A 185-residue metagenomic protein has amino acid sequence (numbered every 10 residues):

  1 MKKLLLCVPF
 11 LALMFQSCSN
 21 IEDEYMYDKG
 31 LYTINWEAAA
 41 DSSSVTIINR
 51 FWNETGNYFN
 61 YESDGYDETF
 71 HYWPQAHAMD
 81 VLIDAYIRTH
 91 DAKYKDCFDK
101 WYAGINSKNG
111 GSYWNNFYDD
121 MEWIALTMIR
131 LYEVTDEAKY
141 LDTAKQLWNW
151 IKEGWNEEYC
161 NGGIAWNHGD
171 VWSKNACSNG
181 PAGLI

Functional and structural regions predicted by a protein language model:
M1-Y27: Bacterial Sec-dependent N-terminal signal peptides
L4-L6, L11-L13, L31, L82 (+6 more regions): Generic detector of leucine side chains in alpha-helical contexts
P9-M14, T55, Y159, W172: Residues in flexible loops and secondary-structure boundaries
C18-G111, V134, A138-N161: Low-complexity, Ser/Thr/Pro/Gly-enriched N-terminal "stalk/linker" regions
T69-Y86, N116-E133, K174-I185: Well-ordered alpha-helical segments within folded domains of soluble proteins
K108-L126, Y159-H168: Charged/polar, low-hydrophobicity segments characteristic of intrinsically disordered regions and flexible loops
L141, W148-I185: Aromatic- and glycine-enriched pocket-lining scaffold segments that form the walls of small-molecule binding clefts
